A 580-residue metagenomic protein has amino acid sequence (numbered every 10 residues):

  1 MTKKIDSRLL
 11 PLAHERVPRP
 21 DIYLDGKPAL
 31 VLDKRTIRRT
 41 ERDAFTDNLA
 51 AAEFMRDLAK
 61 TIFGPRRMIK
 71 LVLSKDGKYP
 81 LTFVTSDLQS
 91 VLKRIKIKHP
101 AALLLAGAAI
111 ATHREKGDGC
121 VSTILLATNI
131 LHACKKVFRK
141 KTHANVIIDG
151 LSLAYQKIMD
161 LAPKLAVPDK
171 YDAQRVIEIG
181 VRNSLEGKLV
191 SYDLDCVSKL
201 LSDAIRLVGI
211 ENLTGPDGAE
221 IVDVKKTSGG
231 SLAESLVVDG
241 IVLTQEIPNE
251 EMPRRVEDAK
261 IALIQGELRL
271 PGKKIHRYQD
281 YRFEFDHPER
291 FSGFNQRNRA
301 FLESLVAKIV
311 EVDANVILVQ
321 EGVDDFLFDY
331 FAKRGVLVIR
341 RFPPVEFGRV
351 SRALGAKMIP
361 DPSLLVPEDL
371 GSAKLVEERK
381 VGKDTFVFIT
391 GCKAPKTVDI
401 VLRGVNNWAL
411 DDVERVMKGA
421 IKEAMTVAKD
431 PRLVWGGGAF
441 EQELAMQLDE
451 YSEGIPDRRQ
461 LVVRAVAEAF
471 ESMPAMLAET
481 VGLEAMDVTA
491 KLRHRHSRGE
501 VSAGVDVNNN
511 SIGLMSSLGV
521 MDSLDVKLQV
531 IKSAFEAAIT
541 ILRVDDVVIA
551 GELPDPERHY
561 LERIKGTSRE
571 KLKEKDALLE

Functional and structural regions predicted by a protein language model:
T2-V91, Y155-G404, D412, S568-E580: Extended amphipathic alpha-helical scaffolds
Y23-R38, L103, G499-S516: P-loop NTPase nucleotide-binding/switch module
T46, K96-K98, D399-V401, N406-E580: Extended, low-charge hydrophobic alpha-helical regions
G64, G117, K141, L201 (+5 more regions): Residue-level signature of catalytic and energy-coupling elements of molecular machines, predominantly ATP/GTP-dependent
K78-T112: Active-site cofactor/substrate anionic-group-binding motifs, chiefly glycine- and Lys/Arg-rich phosphate-binding loops
L103-A106, D118-H132: Elongated alpha-helical scaffolds
E115-L125, A144-I147, P163-Q174: Short, flexible active-site-proximal loops enriched in glycine and acidic residues
V137-S152: Phosphate/ribose-phosphate-bearing ligand recognition and processing surfaces, centered on ADP-ribose/NAD(+/P+) systems
